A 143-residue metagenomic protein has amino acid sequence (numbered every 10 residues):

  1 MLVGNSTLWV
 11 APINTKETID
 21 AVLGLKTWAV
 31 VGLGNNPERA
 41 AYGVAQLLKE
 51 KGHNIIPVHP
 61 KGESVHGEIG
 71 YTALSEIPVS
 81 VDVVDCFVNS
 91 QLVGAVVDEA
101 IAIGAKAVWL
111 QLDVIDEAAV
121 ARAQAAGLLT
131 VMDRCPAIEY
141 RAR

Functional and structural regions predicted by a protein language model:
L2-G24: Short N-terminal or domain-adjacent regulatory/targeting segments
W9-N14, V65-Y71: Short gly/ser/thr-rich secondary-structure transition/capping motifs
A29-V31: Conserved beta-strand elements of the Class I
G34-R39, Q46-H66: NAD(P)-binding Rossmann-fold cofactor-contacting core
K51-H53, I103-A107, A126-L128: A short helix->loop->beta-strand "cap" motif at the edges of active sites that frequently abuts
V65-E68, D82, A118-A121, E139-R143: Short, charged, surface-exposed secondary-structure boundary motifs
L74-V114: Mid-chain, well-packed structural core segment of small domains
L112-Y140: Rossmann-fold NAD(P)-binding glycine/threonine-rich loop
